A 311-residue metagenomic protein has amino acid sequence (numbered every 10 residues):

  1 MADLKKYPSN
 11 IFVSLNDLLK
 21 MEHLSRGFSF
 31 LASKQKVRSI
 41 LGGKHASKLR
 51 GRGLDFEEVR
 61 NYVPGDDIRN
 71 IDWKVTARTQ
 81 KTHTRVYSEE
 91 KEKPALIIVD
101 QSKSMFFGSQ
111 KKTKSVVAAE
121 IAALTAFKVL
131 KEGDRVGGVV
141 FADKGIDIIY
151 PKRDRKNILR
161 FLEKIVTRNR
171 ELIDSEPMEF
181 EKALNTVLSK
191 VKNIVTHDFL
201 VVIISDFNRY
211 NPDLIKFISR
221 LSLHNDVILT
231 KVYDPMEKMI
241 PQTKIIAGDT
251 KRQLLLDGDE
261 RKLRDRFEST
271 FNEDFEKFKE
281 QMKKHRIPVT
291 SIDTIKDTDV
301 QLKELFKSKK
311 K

Functional and structural regions predicted by a protein language model:
A2-L41, N61-D66, V75, T84-V116 (+2 more regions): Exposed, interaction-prone extracellular/peripheral surfaces
H45: An N-cap/entry alpha-helix motif that binds or orients negatively charged groups
L49-G53: A positional/architectural concept
R69-T79: N-terminal low-complexity, intrinsically disordered segments
T125: Active-site SXXK
